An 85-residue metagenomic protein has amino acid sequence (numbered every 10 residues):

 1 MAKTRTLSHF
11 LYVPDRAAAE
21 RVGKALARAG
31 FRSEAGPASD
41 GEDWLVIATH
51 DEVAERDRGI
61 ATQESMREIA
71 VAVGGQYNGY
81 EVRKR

Functional and structural regions predicted by a protein language model:
M1-R85: Long, contiguous binding/interaction regions
